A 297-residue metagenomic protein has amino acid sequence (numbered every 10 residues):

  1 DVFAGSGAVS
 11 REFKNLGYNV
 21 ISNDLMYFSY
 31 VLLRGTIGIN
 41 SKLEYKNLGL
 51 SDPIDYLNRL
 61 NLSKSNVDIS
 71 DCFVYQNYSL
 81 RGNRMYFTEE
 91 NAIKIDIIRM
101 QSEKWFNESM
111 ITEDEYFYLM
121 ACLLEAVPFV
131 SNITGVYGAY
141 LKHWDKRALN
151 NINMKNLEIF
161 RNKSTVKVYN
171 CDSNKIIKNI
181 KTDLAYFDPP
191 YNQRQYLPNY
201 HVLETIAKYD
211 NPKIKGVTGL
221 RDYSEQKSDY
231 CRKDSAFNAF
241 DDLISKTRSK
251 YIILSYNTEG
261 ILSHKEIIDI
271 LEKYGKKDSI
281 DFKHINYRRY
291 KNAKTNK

Functional and structural regions predicted by a protein language model:
D1-P53, R194-P198, L203-T205: Conserved S-adenosyl-L-methionine
A8, V74-N199, N211-Q226: SAM-dependent nucleic-acid methyltransferase catalytic core
N19, Y251, S279: Residues at the starts of beta-strands that form the adenosine-phosphate
L33-I95, M100: Conserved phosphoryl-transfer catalytic core
T205-L243: Glycine-rich S-adenosyl-L-methionine
I214-Y223, D278-A293: Short, flexible loop segments at boundaries between secondary-structure elements
D229-G275, H284-I285: Conserved Class I SAM-dependent methyltransferase catalytic core
